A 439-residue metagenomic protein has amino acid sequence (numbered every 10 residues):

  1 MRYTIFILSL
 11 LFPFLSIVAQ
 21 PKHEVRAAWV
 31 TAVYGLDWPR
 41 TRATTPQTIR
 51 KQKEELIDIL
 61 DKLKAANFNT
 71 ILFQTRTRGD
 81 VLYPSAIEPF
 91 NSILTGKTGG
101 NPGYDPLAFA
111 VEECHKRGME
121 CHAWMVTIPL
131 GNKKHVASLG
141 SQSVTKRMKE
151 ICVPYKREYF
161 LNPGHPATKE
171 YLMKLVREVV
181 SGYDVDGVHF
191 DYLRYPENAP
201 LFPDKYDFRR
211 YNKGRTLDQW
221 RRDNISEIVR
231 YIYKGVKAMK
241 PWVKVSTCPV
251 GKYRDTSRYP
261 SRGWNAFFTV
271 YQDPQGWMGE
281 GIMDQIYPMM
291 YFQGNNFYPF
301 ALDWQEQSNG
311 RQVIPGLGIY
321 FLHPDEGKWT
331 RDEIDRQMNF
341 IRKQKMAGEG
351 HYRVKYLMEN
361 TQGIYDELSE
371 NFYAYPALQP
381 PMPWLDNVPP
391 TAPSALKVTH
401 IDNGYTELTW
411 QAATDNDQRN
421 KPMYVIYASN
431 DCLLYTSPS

Functional and structural regions predicted by a protein language model:
G35-R50, I128-E178: Active-site-adjacent "subsite" loops/lids of carbohydrate-active enzymes
E54-G79: Catalytic domains of carbohydrate-active enzymes, especially glycoside hydrolases
Y83-T95, P129-Y155, L193-N212, P260-G263: Aromatic- and acidic-residue-enriched segments that line the glycan-binding/catalytic groove of carbohydrate-active
G182, G187, P196-P249, Y253-Y259 (+1 more regions): Active-site neighborhood of glycoside hydrolase catalytic domains
Q285-G294, I314-P381: Substrate-binding cleft of secreted/luminal carbohydrate-active enzymes
A374-Q418: Pro/Thr/Ser/Gly-rich low-complexity, intrinsically disordered linker/stalk tracts
D415-D431: Solvent-exposed loop/turn segments flanking beta-strands in beta-repeat/beta-sandwich domains
Y435-S439: Conserved small/polar residues in nucleotide/adenosyl-binding loops
